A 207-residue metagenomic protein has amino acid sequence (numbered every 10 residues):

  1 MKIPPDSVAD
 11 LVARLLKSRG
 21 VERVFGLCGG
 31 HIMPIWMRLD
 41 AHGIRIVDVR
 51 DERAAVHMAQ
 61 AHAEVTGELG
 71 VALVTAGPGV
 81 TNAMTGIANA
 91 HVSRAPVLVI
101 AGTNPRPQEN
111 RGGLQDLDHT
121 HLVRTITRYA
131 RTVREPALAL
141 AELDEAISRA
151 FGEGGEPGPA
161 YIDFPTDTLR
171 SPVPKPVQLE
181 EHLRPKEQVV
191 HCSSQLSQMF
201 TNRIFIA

Functional and structural regions predicted by a protein language model:
M1-A207: N-terminal alpha/beta PP-like core and its mobile active-site loop of ThDP/TPP-dependent enzymes
